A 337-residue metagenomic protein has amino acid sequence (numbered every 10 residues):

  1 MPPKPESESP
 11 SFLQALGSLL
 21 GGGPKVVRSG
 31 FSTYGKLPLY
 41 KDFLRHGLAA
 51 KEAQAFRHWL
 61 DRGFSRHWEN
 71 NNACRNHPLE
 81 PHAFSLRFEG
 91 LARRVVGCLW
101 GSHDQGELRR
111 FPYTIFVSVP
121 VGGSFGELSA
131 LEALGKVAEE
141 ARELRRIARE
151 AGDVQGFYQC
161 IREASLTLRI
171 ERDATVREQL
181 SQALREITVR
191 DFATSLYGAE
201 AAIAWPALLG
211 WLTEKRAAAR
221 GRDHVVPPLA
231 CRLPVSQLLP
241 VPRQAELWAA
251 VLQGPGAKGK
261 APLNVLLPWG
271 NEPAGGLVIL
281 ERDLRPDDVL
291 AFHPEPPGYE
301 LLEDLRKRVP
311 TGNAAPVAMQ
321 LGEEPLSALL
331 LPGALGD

Functional and structural regions predicted by a protein language model:
P2-L20, P24-K36, F43, L91-D337: Long protein-protein interaction modules used by eukaryotic assembly/scaffold proteins
P24-S85: N-terminal ordered "arm"
L86-G90: Short acidic, glycine-rich loop/turn motifs
